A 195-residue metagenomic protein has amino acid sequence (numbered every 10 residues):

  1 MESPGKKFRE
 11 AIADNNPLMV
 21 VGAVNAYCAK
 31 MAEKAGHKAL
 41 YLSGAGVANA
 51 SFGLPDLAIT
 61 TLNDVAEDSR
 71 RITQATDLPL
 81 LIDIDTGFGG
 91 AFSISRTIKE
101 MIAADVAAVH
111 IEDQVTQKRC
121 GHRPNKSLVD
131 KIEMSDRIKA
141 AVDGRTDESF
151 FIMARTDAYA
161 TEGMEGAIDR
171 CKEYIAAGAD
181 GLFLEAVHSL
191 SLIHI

Functional and structural regions predicted by a protein language model:
M1-G22, M31-K34, K139-D143: N-terminal amphipathic alpha-helix/helix-capping segment at the start of soluble metabolic enzymes
I12-Y27, A58-I59, I82-S93, S127-V129 (+1 more regions): Active-site mouth loops of central-metabolism enzymes
M19-G22, L40-L42, L80-I84, V109-I111 (+2 more regions): Hydrophobic faces of well-ordered beta-strands that scaffold small-molecule active sites in alpha/beta enzyme cores
N25, A32, D83, D105 (+2 more regions): Conserved, mostly hydrophobic/aromatic
K30-N49: N-terminal glycine-rich anion-binding loops that anchor highly charged ligand groups
A48-V65, Q114-M134, M164: Glycine-rich tight-turn/loop motif centered on a GG-T
D180-L190: Catalytic beta/alpha-barrel core
I193-I195: Conserved small/polar residues in nucleotide/adenosyl-binding loops
